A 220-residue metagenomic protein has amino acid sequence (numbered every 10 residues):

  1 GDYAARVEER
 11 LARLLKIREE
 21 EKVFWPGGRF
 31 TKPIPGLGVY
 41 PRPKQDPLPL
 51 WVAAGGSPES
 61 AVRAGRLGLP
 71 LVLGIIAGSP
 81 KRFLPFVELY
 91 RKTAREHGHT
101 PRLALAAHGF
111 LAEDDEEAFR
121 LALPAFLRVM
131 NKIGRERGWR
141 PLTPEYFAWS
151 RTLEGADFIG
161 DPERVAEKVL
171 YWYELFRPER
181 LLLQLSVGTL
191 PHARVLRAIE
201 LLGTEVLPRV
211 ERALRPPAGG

Functional and structural regions predicted by a protein language model:
G1-G220: Active-site-adjacent structural elements that line small-molecule/cofactor binding pockets in enzymes
